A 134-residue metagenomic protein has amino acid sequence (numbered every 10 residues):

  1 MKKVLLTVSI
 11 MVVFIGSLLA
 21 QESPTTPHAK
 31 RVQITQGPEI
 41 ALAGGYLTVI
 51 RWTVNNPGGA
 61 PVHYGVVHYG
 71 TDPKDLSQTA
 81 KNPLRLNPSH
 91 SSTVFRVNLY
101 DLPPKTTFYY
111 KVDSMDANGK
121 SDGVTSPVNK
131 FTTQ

Functional and structural regions predicted by a protein language model:
M1-V4: Positively charged n-region of N-terminal signal peptides that target proteins for export
T7-G16: Bacterial N-terminal signal peptides
Q21-Q134: Short, surface-exposed linear motifs at loops/turns and structural transition points
